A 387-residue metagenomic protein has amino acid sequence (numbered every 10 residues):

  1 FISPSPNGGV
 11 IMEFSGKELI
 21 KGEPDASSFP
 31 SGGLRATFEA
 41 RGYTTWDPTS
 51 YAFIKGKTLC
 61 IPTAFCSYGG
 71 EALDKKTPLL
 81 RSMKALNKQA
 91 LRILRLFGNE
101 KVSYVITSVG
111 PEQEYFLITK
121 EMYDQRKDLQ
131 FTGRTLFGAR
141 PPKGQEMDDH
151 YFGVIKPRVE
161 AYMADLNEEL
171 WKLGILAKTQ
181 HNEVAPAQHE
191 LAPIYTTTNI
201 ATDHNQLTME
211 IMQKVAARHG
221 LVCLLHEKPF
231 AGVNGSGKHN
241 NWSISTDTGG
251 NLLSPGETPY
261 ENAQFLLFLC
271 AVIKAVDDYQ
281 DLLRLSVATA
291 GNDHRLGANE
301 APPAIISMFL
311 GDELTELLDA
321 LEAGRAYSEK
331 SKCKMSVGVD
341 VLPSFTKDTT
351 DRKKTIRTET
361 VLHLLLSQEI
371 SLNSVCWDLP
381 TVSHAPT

Functional and structural regions predicted by a protein language model:
F1-L225, V233-T387: Glycine-rich, acidic/polar active-site loops that bind/position phosphate-bearing ligands
P229: Glycine-rich N-terminal segment of FAD-binding domains in flavoprotein oxidoreductases, spanning the beta-loop-helix
